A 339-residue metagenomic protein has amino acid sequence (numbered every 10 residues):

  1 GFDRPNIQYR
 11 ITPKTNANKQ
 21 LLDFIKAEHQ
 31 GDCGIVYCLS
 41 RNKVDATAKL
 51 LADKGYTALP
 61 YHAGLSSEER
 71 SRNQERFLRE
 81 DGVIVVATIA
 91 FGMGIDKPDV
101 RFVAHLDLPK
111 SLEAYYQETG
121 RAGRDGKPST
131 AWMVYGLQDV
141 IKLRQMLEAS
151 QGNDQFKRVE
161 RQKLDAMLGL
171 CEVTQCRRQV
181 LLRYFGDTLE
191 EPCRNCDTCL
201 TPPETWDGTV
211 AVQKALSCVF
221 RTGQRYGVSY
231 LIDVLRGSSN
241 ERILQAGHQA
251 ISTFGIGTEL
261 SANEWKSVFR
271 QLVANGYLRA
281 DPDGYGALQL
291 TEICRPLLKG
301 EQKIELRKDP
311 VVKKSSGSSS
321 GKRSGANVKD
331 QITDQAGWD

Functional and structural regions predicted by a protein language model:
G1-D154, V159-Q162, G186-E191, D197-T198: Helicase motor core with emphasis on the C-terminal RecA-like subdomain
Q20, A166, K214-S217: Pre-recognition alpha-helix immediately N-terminal to the DNA-recognition helix within helix-turn-helix or winged-helix
I25, F77, C171, V219-G223: Short helix-to-turn junction characteristic of helix-turn-helix DNA-binding domains, especially the helix
A46, R72, A166, Y230 (+1 more regions): Short Gly/charged-rich anion-binding patches and loops
L106, V134-L137, L170, V234 (+1 more regions): Conserved catalytic core of Hanks-type protein kinase domains
Q155-F185: Short, charged low-complexity linear segments at domain edges
V159-R161, Q179, E190-D339: Accessory DNA-binding and partner-docking regions appended to nucleic-acid-acting proteins, especially the terminal
